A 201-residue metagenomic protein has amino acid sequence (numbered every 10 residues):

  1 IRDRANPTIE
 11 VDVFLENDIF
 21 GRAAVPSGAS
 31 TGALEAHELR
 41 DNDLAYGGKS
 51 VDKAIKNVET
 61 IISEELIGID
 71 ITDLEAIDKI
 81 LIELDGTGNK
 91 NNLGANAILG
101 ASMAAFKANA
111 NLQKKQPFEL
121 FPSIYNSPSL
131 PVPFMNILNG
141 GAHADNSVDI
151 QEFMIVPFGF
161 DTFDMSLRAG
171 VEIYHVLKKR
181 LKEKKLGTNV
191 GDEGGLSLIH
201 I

Functional and structural regions predicted by a protein language model:
I1-T8: Short, Gly/Pro- and small/polar-rich lid/capping loops
R2, N89-A110, V132-V148, D192-L196: Conserved phosphate/anionic-ligand binding catalytic regions in large, soluble enzymes, centered on
I9-V13: Short beta-strand scaffold segments in enzyme catalytic cores
A29-K115, L167: Metal- or metallocofactor-binding catalytic centers and their adjacent structured scaffolds across diverse enzyme
T72-I77, A95, P117-L120, K178-G195: Flexible, glycine/charged-enriched surface loops at secondary-structure junctions
K115-F134: Glycine/threonine-rich beta-strand-loop-alpha-helix active-site module that forms ligand/phosphate-binding
S129-N189, S197: Mobile "lid/hinge" segments at catalytic clefts and subdomain interfaces of large enzymes
I199-I201: Conserved small/polar residues in nucleotide/adenosyl-binding loops
